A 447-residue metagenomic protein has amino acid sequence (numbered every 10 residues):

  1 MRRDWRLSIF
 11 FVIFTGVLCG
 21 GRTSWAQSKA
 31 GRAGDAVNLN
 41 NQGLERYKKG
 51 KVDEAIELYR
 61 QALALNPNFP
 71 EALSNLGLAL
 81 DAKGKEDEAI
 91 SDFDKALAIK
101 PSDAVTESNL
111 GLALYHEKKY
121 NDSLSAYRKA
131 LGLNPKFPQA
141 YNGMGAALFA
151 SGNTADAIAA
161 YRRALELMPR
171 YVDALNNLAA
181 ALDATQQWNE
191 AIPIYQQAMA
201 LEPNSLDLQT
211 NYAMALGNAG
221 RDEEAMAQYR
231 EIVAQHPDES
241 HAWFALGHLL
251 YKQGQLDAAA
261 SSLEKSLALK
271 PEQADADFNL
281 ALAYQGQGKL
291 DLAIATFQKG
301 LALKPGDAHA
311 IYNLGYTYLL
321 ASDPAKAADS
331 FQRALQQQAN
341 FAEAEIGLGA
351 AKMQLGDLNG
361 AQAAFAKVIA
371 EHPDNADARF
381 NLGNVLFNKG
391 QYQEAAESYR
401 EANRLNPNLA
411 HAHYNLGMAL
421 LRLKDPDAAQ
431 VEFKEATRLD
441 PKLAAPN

Functional and structural regions predicted by a protein language model:
M1-I9: Bacterial N-terminal signal peptides that target proteins for export
C19-R60, A64: N-terminal leader/linker segments that initiate helical-solenoid repeat arrays
W25-V37, N388, Y414-N447: Terminal, low-structured helical/coil segments at or just beyond the last alpha-helical repeat
A36-V37, P70-E71, A104-V105, P138-Q139 (+9 more regions): Helix-start (N-cap) detector for alpha-helical repeat units in TPR-like alpha-solenoids, especially tetratricopeptide
K49-Q61, A82-K95, V105, H116-K129 (+15 more regions): Structural signature of tandem alpha-helical TPR/SEL1-like repeats, specifically the intra-repeat loop/turn
